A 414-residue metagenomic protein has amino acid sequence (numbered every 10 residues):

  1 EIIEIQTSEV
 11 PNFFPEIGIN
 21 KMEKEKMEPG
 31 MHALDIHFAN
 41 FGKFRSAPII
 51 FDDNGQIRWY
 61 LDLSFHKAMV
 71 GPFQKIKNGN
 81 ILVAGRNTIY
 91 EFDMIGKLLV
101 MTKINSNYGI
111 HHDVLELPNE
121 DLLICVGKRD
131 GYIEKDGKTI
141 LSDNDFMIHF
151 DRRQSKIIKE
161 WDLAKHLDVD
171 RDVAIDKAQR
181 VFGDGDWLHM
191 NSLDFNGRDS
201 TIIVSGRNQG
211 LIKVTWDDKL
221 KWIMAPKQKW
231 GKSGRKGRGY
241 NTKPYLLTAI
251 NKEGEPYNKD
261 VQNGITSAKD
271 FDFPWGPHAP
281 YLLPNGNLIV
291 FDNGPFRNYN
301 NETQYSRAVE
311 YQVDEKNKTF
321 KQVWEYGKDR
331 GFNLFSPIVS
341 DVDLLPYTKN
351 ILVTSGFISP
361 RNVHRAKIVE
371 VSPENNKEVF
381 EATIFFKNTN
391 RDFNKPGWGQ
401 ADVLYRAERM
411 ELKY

Functional and structural regions predicted by a protein language model:
I2-Y414: Histidine-/acidic-rich catalytic cores in large beta-rich domains
